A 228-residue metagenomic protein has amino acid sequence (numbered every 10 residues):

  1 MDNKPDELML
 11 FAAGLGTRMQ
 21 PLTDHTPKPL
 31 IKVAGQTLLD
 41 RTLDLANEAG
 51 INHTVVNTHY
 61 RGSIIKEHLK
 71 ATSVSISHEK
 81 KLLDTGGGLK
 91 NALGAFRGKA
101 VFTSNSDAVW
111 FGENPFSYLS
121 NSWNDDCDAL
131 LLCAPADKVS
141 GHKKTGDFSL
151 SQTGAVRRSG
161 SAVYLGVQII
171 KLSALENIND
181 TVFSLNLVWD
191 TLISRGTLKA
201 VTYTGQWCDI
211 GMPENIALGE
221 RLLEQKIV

Functional and structural regions predicted by a protein language model:
M1-D24, T197: N-terminal nucleotide-binding beta1-loop-alpha1 segment
M1-L10, K32, Q36-N105, F111-P115 (+2 more regions): Conserved N-terminal catalytic core of the sugar/cofactor nucleotidyltransferase
L15, T26, R61, Q206: A generic "binding-loop/recognition-motif" signal
P29, S73-S75, T197-K199: Conserved beta-strand segments of alpha/beta enzyme cores
T54, V101, A129-L130, L198: Hydrophobic/aromatic residues located in beta-strands of well-ordered beta-sheets within soluble catalytic
Y60, L130-D147: Short beta-strand-to-loop element that shapes/binds the nucleotide-sugar donor at the catalytic cleft/hinge
F102-S104, V109, N114-N124, D137-S140 (+1 more regions): Catalytic-core segments of class I nucleotidyltransferases/pyrophosphorylases that form NMP-activated intermediates
